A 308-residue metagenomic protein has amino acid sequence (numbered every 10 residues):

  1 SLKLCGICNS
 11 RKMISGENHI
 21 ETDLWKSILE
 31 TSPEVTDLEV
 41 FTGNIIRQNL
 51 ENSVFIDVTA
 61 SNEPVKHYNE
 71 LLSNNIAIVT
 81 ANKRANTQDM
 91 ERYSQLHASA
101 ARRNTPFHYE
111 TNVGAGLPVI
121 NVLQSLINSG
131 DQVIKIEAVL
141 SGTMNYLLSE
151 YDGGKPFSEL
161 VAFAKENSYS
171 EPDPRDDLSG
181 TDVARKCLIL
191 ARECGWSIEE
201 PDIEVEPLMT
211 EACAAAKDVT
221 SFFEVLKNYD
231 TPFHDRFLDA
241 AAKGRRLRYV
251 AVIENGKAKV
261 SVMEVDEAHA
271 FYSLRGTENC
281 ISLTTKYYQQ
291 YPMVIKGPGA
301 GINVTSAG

Functional and structural regions predicted by a protein language model:
S1-S73: N-terminal glycine-/serine-/threonine-rich beta1-alpha1-beta2 phosphate-ribose binding loop of Rossmann-like
G16-T22, M90-Y93, P118-Q124, L148-D152 (+2 more regions): Short acidic, glycine/serine/threonine-rich loops at helix termini
L50, E91, G114, P118 (+7 more regions): Conserved active-site and cofactor/substrate-binding residues in soluble primary-metabolism enzymes
V54-D57, I78-A81, F107-T111, K135-A138 (+2 more regions): General beta-strand structural signal in soluble alpha/beta enzymes
S61-S73, K83-T111, A115-L126: Rossmann-fold NAD(P)-binding glycine/threonine-rich loop
A101-N104, H108-S170, D177-D182, L188-I189: Rossmann-like NAD(P)H-binding beta-loop-alpha module
K135-E137, N145-L148, F163, Y169 (+1 more regions): Catalytic, metal-anchored helix/loop core of enzyme active sites in primary metabolism
E150-Y151, E159-S273: Substrate-binding/catalytic subdomain of NAD(P)-dependent oxidoreductase enzymes
